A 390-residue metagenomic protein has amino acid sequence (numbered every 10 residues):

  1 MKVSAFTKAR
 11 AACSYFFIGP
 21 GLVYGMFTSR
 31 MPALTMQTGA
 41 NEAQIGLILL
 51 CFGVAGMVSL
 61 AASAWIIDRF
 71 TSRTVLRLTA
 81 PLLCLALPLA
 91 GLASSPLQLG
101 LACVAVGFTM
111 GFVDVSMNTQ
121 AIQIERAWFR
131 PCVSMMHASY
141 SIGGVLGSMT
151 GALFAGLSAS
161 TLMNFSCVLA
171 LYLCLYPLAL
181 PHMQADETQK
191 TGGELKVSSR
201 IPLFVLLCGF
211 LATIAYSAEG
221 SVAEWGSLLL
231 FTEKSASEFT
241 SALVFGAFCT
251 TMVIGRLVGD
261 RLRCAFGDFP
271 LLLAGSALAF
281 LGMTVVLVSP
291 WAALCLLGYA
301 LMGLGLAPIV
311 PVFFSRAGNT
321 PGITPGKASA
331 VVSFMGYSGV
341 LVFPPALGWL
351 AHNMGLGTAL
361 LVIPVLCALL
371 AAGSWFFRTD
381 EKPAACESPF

Functional and structural regions predicted by a protein language model:
S29-A43, E224-T240: Short amphipathic helix-loop junctions that connect adjacent transmembrane helices in Major Facilitator Superfamily/SLC
G39, T71, L92-S94, S235 (+1 more regions): Helix-breaking motifs and short loop linkers at transmembrane-helix boundaries and internal kinks in secondary membrane
V58-S94: Conserved MFS/SLC helix-loop-helix module at the cytosolic interface between two early adjacent transmembrane helices
S59-T71, A155, G255-G267, A351-H352: Helix-to-loop junctions at the C-terminal end of transmembrane segments in multipass secondary transporters
T74-P88, P270-V285, P364: Structural signature of the two symmetry-related core transmembrane helices
G91-A102, V288-L297: Helix-loop junctions at membrane interfaces in 12-TM secondary transporters
C103-A138: Cytoplasmic helix-loop-helix junction between adjacent transmembrane helices in 12-TM secondary transporters
L162-L180, L360-F376: Symmetry-related core transmembrane helices of the 12-TM Major Facilitator Superfamily/SLC fold
